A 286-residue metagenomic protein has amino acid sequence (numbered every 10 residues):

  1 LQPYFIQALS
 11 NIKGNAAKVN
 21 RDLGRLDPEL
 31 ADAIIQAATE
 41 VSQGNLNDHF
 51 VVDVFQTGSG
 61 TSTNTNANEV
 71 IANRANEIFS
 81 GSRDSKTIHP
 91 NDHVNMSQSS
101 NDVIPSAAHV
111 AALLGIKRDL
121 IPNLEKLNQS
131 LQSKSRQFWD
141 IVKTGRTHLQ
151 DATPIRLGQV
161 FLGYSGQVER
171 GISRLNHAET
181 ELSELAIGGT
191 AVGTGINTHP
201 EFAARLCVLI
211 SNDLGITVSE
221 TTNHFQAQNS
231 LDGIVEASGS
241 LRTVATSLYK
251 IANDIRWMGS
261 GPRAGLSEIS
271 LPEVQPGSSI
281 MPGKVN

Functional and structural regions predicted by a protein language model:
L1-N286: Conserved, well-structured ligand/cofactor-binding cores
